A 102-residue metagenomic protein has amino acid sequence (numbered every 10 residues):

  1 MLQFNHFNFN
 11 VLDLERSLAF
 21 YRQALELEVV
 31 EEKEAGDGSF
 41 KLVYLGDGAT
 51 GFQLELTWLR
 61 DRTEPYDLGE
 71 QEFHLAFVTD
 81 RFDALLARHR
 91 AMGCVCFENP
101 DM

Functional and structural regions predicted by a protein language model:
L2, N8-G51, A91: Core segments of cupin and vicinal oxygen chelate
H6, E64, H74: Generic anion/oxyanion-binding catalytic loop in active/binding sites
L12-E15, D67-M102: Vicinal oxygen chelate
E34, D61, D101: Residues that form or immediately flank small-molecule/cofactor binding pockets and catalytic motifs
Y44-G46, E64-D67: Short secondary-structure boundary/capping segments
G48-F52, D61-T63, F82-D83: Short, charged/polar surface micro-motifs in flexible loops or helix N-caps
L56: Active-site-proximal beta-strand elements of phosphoester/diester hydrolases
